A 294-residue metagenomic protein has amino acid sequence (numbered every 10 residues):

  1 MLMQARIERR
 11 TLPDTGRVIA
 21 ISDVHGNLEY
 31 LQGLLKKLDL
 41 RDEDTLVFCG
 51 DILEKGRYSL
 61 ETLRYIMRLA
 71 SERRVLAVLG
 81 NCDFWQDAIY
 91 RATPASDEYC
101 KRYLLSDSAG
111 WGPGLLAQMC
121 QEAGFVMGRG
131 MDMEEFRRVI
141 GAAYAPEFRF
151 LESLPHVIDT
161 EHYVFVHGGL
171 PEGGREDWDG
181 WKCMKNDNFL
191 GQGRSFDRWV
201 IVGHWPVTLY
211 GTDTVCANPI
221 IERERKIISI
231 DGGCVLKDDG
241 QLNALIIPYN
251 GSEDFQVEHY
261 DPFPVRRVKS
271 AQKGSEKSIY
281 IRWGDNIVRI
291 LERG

Functional and structural regions predicted by a protein language model:
M1-Y65: N-terminal active-site segment of His-dependent metallophosphoesterases
A20, L46-F48, A77-V78, V164 (+2 more regions): Residue-level marker for buried hydrophobic side chains located in beta-strands that build the well-ordered beta-sheet
D23, D51, I66, G80-N81 (+5 more regions): Divalent metal-coordination and catalytic microenvironments
H25-Y30, E54-Y58, C82-D87, G203-T212 (+1 more regions): Active-site environment of divalent metal-dependent phosphoester hydrolases
C49, L53, E72-W85, I89 (+3 more regions): A short, conserved beta-to-alpha structural element at the edge of catalytic cores that scaffolds binding
K55-P155: Active-site neighborhood of divalent metal-dependent phosphoester bond hydrolases
M127-I228, C234-D238, N250-E253, H259-D261: Acidic, His/Gly-enriched loop-helix segments that form or flank divalent-metal centers in metallo-dependent hydrolases
V268-R293: SH3/SH3-like (including bacterial SH3b) beta-barrel domains that bind proline-rich motifs or cell-wall ligands
